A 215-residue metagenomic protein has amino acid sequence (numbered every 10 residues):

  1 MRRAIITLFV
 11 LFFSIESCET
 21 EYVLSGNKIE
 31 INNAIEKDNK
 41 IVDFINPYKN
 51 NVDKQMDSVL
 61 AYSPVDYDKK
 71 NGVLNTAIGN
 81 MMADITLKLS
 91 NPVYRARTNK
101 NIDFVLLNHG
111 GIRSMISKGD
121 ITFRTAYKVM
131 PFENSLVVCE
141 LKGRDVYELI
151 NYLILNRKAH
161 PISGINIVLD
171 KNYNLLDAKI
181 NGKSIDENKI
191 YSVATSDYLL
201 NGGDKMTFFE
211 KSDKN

Functional and structural regions predicted by a protein language model:
R2-L8: Sec-dependent signal peptide recognition, specifically the positively charged N-region followed immediately by
S14-S17: C-terminal motif of bacterial Sec signal peptides marking the signal peptidase cleavage site
T20-N32, N80-A83, L87-N215: Feature captures C-terminal
G26-Y48: Post-signal peptide N-terminal segment of mature Sec-exported envelope proteins
K40-D66: N-terminal, Lys/Arg- and Ser/Thr-rich interaction peptides
M56-V73, M206-D213: Acidic/histidine-rich, surface-exposed loop or edge segments in extracytoplasmic proteins
T76-A77: A conserved active-site cap/scaffold subdomain adjacent to cofactor or substrate pockets
